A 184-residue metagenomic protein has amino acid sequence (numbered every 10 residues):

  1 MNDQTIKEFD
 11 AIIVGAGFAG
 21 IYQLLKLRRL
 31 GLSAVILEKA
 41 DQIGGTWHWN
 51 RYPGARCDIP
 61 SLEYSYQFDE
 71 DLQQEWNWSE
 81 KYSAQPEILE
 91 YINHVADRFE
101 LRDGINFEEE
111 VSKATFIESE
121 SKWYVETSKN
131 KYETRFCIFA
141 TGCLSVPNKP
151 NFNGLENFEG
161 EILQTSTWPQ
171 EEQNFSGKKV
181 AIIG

Functional and structural regions predicted by a protein language model:
M1-A11, R29-L30, D58, E90 (+2 more regions): Extreme N-terminal leader/targeting segments of oxidoreductases
I6-I36: N-terminal Rossmann-like FAD-binding beta1-loop-alpha1 element of flavoenzymes
F9, L32, R135, G177-K179: Nucleotide donor/acceptor-binding cores
A19, D41-Q42: Conserved Rossmann-like nucleotide-cofactor binding loop
S33, H48-Y91: Glycine-rich active-site loop/strand segments that organize a redox cofactor
I43-H48, V146: A short beta-to-alpha transition loop/helix N-cap that caps and shapes the active-site region
D71-W78, A84-I88, T141-G184: Glycine-rich dinucleotide-binding loop and its adjacent helix/turn
W78-S145: Feature captures the FAD/FMN-dependent oxidoreductase FAD-binding
